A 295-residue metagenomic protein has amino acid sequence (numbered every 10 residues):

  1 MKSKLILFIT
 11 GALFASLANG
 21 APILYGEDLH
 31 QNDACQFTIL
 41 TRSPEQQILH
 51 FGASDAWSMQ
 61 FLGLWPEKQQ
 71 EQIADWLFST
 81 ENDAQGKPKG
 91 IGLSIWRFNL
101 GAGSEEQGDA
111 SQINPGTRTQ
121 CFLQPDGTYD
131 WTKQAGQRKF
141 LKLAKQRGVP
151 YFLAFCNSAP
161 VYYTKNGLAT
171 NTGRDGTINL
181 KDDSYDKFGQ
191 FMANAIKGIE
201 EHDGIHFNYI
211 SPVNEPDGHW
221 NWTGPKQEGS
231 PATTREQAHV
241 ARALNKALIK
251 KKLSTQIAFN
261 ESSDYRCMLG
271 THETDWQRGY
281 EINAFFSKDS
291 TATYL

Functional and structural regions predicted by a protein language model:
M1-L7: Bacterial N-terminal signal peptides that target proteins for export
L7-S16: Bacterial N-terminal signal peptides
A18-G20, G26: Boundary at the C-terminal end of the N-terminal hydrophobic targeting segment
Y25-A34, T38-F207, Q227-T234, A238 (+2 more regions): N-terminal catalytic cores of secreted or lumenal carbohydrate-active enzymes
F98, A154, P212-E215, F259-N260: Conserved beta-strand positions
A102, S158-P160, P216-G218, E261-Y265: Active-site-proximal loop/turn and secondary-structure-junction residues that shape catalytic pockets, frequently
Y163-L168, N221-P225, L269-H272: Short acidic, glycine/serine/threonine-rich loops at helix termini
K197, Q227-L295: Noncatalytic carbohydrate-binding groove/subsite architecture in carbohydrate-active enzymes
